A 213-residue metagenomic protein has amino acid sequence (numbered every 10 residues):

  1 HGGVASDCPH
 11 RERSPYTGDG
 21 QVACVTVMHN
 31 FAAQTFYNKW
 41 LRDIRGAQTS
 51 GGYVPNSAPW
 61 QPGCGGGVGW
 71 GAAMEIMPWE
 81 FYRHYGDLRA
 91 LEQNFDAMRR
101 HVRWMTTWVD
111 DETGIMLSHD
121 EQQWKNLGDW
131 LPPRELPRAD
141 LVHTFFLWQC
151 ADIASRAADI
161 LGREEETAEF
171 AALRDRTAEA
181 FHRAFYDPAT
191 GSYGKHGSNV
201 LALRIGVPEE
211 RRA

Functional and structural regions predicted by a protein language model:
H1-T113, L117-Q122: Substrate-binding groove/exosite segments of carbohydrate-active enzymes
T49-M74, T106-A213: The feature captures the catalytic groove of carbohydrate-active enzymes
